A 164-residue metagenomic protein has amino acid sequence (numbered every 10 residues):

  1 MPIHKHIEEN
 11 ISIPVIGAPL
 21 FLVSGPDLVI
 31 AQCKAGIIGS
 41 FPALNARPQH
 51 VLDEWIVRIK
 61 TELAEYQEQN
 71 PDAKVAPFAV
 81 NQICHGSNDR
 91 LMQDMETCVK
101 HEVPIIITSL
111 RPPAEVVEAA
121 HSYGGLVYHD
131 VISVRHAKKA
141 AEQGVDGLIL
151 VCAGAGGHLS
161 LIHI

Functional and structural regions predicted by a protein language model:
M1-V103: N-terminal capping/small domains of soluble enzymes
I30, E96, V117-E118, K138: Alpha-helical segments flanking ligand/cofactor-binding loops in enzyme cores
C33-G39, H101-P104, S122-V127, Q143-A153: Glycine-enriched alpha-helix->loop->beta-strand junction motifs that scaffold or abut catalytic
A43, P104-P112, V127-I132: Catalytic beta/alpha-barrel core
R90, E115-V116, R135-H136, L148: Short acidic active-site motifs
H129-V134, I149-S160: Conserved anion-binding
V134-G144: Catalytic cores of alpha/beta
I162-I164: Conserved small/polar residues in nucleotide/adenosyl-binding loops
